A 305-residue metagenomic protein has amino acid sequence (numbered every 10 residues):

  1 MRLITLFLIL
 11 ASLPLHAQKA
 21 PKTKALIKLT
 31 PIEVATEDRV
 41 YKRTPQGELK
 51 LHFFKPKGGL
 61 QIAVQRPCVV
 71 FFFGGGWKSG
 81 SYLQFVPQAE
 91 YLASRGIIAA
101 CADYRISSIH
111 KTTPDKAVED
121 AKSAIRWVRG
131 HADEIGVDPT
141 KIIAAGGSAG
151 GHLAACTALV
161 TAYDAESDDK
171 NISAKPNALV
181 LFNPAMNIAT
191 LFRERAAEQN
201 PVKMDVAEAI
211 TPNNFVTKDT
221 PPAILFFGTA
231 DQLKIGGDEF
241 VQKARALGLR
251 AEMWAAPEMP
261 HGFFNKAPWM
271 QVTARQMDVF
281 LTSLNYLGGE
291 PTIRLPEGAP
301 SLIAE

Functional and structural regions predicted by a protein language model:
K19-V64, T217: N-terminal cap/lid segment of alpha/beta-hydrolase-fold proteins
H52, F226, Q232, D238-E305: C-terminal catalytic histidine-bearing segment of alpha/beta-hydrolase fold enzymes
A63-G75: Short beta-strand element of the alpha/beta-hydrolase
C68, Y91-D103, I143, A178 (+1 more regions): A fold-wide structural signal in alpha/beta-hydrolase
F72-G74, V128, F227-G228: The conserved beta1-alpha1 loop
S81-Y82, Q88, A102-P139, K266-T273: Catalytic nucleophile-loop/oxyanion-hole region of alpha/beta-hydrolase and closely related hydrolase-like folds
L83, S123-A197, K203, A207-E208 (+1 more regions): Primarily recognizes the serine-hydrolase "nucleophile elbow" in alpha/beta-hydrolase and SGNH/GDSL folds
D219, I224-G228: Short beta-strand/loop motif that positions the catalytic acidic residue of the alpha/beta-hydrolase fold
